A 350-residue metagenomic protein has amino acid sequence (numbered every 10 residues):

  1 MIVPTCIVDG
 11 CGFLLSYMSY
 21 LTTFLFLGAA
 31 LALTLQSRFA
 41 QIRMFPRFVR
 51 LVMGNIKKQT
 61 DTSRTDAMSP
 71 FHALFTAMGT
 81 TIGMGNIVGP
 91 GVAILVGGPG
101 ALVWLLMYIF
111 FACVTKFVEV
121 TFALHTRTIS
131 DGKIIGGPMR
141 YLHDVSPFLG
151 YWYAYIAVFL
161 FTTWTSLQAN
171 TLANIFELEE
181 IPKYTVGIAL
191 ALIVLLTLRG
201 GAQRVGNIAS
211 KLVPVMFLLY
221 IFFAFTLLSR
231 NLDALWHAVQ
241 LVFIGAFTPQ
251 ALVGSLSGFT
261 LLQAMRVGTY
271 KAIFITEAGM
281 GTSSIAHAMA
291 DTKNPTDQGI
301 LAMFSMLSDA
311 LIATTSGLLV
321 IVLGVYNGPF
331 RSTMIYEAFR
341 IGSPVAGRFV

Functional and structural regions predicted by a protein language model:
M1-M84, I94-P99: N-terminal alpha-helical transmembrane segments of multi-pass membrane transport and channel/translocase proteins
T23-A29, M68-A77, S146-L160, A189 (+4 more regions): Select transmembrane alpha-helical segments in multipass membrane proteins
L25-V49, T171-F176, P182-F243: Membrane-interface loop-to-helix entry segments
L33-T34, F111-M139, H143-L198, G347-V350: Helix-loop-helix module between adjacent transmembrane segments
A40-M68, V92-I94, G98-L102, V114-S146 (+1 more regions): Flexible loop linkers connecting adjacent transmembrane helices in multi-pass alpha-helical membrane transporters
K58-V96, F122-H125, D131-M139, Y155 (+1 more regions): Alpha-helical membrane segments and immediately flanking helix-loop junctions that form or couple to the substrate/ion
M107, F111-E119, I188-A202, V213-D233 (+3 more regions): Selective recognition of specific alpha-helical transmembrane segments in multi-pass small-molecule
F117-T126, D131, F225-L241, V253-L256 (+2 more regions): Extracellular/periplasmic helix-exit of transmembrane alpha-helices
